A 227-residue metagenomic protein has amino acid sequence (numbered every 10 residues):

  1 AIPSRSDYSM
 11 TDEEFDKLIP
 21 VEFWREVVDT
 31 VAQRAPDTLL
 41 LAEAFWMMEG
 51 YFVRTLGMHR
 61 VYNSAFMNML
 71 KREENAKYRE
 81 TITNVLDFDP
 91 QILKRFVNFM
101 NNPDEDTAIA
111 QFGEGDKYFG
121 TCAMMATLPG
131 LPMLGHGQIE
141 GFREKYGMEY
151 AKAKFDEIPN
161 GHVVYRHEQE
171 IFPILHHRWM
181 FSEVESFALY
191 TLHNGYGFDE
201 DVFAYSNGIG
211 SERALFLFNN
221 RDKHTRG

Functional and structural regions predicted by a protein language model:
A1-G227: Active-site and adjacent substrate-binding regions of carbohydrate-active enzymes
